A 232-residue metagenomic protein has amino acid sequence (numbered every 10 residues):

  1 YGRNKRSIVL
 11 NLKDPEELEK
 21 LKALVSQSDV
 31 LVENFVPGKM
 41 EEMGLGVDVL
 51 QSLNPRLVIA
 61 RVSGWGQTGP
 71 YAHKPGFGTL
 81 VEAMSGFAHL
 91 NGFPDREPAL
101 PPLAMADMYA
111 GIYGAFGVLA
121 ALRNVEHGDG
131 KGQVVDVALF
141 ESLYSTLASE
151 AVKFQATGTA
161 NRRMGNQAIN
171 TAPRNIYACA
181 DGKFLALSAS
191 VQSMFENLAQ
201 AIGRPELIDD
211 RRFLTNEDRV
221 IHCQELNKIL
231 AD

Functional and structural regions predicted by a protein language model:
Y1-S52: A structured beta-alpha segment of the ubiquitous adenosine-cofactor-binding alpha/beta core
K5, V36, N54-R56, L100 (+3 more regions): Short, cationic motifs built from Arg/Lys/His that form the positively charged side of catalytic pockets
N11, E33, V137-F140, L187-S188 (+1 more regions): Active-site-adjacent beta-strand anchor residues
S28-D29, F35, K39, N54 (+5 more regions): A generic secondary-structure signal for well-formed alpha-helical elements
S28-L31, G69-H73, I221: Conserved N-terminal glycine/acidic-rich loop preference
M43-A189, S193-E196: Active-site-adjacent "lid/gating" segments in soluble enzymes
P173-D232: Aromatic-enriched alpha-helical interface/lid elements that frame and gate functional surfaces
